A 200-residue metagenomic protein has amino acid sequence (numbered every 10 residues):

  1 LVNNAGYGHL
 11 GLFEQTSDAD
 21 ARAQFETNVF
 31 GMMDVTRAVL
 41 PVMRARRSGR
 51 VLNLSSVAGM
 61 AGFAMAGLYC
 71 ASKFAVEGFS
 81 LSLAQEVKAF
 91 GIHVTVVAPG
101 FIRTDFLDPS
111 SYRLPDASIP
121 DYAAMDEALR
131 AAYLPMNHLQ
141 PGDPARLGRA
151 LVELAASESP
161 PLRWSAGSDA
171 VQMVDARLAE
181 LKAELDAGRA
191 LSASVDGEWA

Functional and structural regions predicted by a protein language model:
N4-H9: Conserved NAD(P)H cofactor-binding loop of Rossmann-fold oxidoreductase domains
L12-F13, D20-R22: Substrate-binding pocket helix/loop in short-chain dehydrogenase/reductase
E14, A61-L68: Active-site loop immediately N-terminal to the catalytic Tyr-X3-Lys motif of short-chain dehydrogenase/reductase
T36, S72: Active-site helix of classical SDR
S56: Residue(s) in the substrate-gating loop at a strand-loop-helix junction that position the organic substrate next
A61, S82-I92: Active-site-adjacent segment of SDR/Rossmann-fold oxidoreductases
A89-P160: SDR active-site lid
